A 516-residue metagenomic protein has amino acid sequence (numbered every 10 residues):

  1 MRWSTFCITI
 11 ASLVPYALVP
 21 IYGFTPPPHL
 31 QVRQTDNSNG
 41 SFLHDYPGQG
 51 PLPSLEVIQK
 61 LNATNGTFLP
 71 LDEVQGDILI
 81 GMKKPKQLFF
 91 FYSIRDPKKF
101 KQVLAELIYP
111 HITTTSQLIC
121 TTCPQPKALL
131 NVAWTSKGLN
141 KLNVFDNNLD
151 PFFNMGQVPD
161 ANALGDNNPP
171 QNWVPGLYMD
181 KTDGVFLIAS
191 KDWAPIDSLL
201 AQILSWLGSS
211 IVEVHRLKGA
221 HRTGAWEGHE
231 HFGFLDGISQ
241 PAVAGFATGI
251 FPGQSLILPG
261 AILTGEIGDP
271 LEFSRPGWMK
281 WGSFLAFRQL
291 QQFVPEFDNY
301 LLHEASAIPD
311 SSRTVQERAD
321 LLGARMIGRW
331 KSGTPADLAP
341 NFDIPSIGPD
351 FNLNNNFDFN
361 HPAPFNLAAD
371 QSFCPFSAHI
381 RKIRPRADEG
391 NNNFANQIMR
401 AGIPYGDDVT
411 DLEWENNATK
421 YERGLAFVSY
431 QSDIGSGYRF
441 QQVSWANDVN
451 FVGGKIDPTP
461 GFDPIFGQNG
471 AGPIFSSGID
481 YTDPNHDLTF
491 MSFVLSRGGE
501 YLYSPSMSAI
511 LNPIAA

Functional and structural regions predicted by a protein language model:
M1-Q31: Fungal secretory targeting signals
F24-A516: Long, low-complexity, Ser/Thr/Gly/Pro-rich intrinsically disordered segments that act as flexible linkers and assembly
